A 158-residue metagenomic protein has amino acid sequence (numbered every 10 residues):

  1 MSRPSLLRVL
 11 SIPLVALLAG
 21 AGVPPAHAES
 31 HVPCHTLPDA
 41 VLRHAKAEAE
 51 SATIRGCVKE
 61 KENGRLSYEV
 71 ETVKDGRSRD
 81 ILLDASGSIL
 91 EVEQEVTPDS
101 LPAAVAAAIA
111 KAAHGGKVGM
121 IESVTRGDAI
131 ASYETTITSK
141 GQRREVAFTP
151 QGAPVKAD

Functional and structural regions predicted by a protein language model:
S2-D158: Long, terminal "pre-/pro-" and other extracytoplasmic accessory regions that lie outside the mature folded/catalytic
